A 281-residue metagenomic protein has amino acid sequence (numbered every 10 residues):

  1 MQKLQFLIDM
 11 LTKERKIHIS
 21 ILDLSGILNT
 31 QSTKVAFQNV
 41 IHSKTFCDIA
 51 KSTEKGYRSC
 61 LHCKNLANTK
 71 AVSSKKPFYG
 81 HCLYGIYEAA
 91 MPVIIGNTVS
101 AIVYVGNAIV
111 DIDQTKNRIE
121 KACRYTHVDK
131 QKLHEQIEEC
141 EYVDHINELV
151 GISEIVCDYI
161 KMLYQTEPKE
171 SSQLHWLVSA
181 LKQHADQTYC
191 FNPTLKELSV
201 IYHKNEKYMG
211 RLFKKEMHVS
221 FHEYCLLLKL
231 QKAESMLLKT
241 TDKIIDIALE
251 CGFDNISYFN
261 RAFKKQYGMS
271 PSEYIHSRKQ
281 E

Functional and structural regions predicted by a protein language model:
M1-H18, A101-S171: Juxtadomain coupling helices with adjacent low-complexity linkers
Q5-G85: Structured interaction and signal-relay segments at domain junctions
L66-R118, I152: Sensory/regulatory domains in signal-transduction proteins
E167, L181-T194, L212-M217, E234-K243 (+2 more regions): Basic, amphipathic alpha-helical hairpins
E167-L177, V219-L228: Short, Lys/Arg-enriched anionic-surface-contact patches
K196-K204, M209, F213, I247-D254 (+2 more regions): Append "Primarily bacterial transcriptional regulators
K215-D254, H276-E281: Terminal helix-turn-helix DNA-binding modules in bacterial transcription factors
R261-E281: …primarily DNA-binding HTH/wHTH and HhH modules…
